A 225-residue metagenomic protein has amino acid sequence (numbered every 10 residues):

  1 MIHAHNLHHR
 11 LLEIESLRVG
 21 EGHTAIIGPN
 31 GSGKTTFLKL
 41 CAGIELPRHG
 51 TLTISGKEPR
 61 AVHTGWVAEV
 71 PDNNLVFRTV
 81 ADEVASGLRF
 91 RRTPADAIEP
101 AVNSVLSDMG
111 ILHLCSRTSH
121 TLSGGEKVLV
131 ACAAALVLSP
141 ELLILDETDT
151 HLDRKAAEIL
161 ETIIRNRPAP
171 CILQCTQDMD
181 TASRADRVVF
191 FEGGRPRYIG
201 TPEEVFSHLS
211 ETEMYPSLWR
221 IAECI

Functional and structural regions predicted by a protein language model:
I27-P29: The feature captures the beta-strand-to-loop junction immediately N-terminal to the Walker
A42: Helix-to-loop junction immediately C-terminal to a conserved catalytic motif
G50-T64: Conserved ABC transporter NBD signature motif
D96-L114: Conserved ABC ATPase "signature" region
T118-L122, E126: Conserved ABC ATPase signature
A135-L136: ABC ATPase C-loop
L143-E147: Catalytic Walker B motif of ABC-type/P-loop ATPase nucleotide-binding domains
R195-W219: Conserved beta-strand-loop-alpha-helix hinge in the C-terminal portion of ABC ATPase nucleotide-binding domains
